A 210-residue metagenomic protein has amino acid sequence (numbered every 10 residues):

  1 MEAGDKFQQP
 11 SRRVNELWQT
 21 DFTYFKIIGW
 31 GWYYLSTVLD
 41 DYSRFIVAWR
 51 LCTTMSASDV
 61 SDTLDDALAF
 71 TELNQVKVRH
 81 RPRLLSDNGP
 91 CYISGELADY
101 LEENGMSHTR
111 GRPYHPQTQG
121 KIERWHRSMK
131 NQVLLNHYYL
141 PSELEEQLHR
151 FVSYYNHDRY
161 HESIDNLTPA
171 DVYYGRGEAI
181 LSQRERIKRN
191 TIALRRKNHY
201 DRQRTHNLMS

Functional and structural regions predicted by a protein language model:
M1-L39, F45, D62-D66, F70-L73 (+2 more regions): Mobile-element integrase/transposase regions, centering on the N-terminal DNA-binding/Zn-coordinating module
E2, P10, H80, G95 (+2 more regions): C-terminal domain-tail junction helix/linker
D21, V38, R44, L64 (+8 more regions): Mobile genetic element proteins and their domesticated derivatives, centered on retroelements and DNA transposons
L35, S56, V60, L85 (+4 more regions): Hydrophobic (often cysteine-bearing) scaffold residues that line and stabilize catalytic clefts of nucleotide/cofactor
D40-D41, L51-S58: A short acidic/small-residue loop/turn micro-motif
F45-W49, H108-G111, L135: Short small-residue beta-strand/loop micro-motif enriched in glycine and branched aliphatics
L64, V76-S94, R112-Y114, D165-A170: Acidic/histidine-rich, metal-coordinating catalytic segments
Y92-T118, I122-H126: Helix-centered, glycine/charged polyanion-binding patches within enzymatic domains that contact phosphate-containing
